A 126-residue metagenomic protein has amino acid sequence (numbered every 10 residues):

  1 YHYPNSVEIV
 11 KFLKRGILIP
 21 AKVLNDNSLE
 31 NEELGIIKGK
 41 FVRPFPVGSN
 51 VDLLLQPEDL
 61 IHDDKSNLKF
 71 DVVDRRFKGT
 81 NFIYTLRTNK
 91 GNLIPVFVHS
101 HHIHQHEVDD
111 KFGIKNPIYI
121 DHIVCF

Functional and structural regions predicted by a protein language model:
Y1-H2, V10-L13: Short acidic-hydrophobic catalytic motif
E8-K11, L60: Short helix-to-loop capping/linker segments positioned immediately adjacent to catalytic or ligand/cofactor-binding
G16-L18, K22, D26-F126: Non-catalytic connector elements of ABC transporters
